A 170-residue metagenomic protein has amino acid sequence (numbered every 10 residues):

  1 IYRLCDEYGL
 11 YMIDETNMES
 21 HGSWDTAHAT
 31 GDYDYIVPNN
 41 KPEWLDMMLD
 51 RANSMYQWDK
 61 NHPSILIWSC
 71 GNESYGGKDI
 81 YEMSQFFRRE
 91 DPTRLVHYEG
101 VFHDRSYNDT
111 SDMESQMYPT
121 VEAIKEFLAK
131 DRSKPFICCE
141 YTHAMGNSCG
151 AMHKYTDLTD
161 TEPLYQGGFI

Functional and structural regions predicted by a protein language model:
I1-I170: Substrate-binding/catalytic cleft of secreted carbohydrate-active enzymes, primarily glycoside hydrolases
